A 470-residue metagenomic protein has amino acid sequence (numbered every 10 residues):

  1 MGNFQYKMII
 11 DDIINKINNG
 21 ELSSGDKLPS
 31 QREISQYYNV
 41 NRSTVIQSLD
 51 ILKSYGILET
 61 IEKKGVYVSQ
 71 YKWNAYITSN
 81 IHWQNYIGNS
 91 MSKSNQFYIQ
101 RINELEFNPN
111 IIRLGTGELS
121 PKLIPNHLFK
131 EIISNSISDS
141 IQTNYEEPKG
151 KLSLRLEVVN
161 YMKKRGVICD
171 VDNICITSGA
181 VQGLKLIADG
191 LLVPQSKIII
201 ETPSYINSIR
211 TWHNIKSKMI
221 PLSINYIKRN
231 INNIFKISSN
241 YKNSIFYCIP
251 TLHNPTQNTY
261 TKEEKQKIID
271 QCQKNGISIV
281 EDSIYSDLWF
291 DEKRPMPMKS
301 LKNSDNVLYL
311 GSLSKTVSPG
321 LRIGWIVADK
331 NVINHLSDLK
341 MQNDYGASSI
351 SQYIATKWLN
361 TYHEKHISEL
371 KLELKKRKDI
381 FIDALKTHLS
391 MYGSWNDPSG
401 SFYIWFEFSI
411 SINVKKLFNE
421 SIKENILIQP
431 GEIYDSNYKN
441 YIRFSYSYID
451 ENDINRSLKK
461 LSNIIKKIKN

Functional and structural regions predicted by a protein language model:
M1-E131, S337, M341-A347, N396 (+5 more regions): N-terminal basic, amphipathic alpha-helical segments
Y38, I215, Y241, K274-N275 (+3 more regions): Helix C-cap/helix->beta junction micro-motif
V40, A328, W405-I410, I428-I465: Conserved PLP-binding active-site segment of the aspartate aminotransferase-like
E59-T60, C169, I428: Short beta-strand "wing" residues that participate in macromolecule-binding interfaces
I141-N275, D287-L288, K293-L301, L374 (+1 more regions): Conserved core of the PLP fold type I
N303-L372: Conserved core segment of the aminotransferase class I/II
L374-I382, G393-E407: Conserved glycine-rich beta-strand-loop-beta hairpin in the small C-terminal domain of fold type I
